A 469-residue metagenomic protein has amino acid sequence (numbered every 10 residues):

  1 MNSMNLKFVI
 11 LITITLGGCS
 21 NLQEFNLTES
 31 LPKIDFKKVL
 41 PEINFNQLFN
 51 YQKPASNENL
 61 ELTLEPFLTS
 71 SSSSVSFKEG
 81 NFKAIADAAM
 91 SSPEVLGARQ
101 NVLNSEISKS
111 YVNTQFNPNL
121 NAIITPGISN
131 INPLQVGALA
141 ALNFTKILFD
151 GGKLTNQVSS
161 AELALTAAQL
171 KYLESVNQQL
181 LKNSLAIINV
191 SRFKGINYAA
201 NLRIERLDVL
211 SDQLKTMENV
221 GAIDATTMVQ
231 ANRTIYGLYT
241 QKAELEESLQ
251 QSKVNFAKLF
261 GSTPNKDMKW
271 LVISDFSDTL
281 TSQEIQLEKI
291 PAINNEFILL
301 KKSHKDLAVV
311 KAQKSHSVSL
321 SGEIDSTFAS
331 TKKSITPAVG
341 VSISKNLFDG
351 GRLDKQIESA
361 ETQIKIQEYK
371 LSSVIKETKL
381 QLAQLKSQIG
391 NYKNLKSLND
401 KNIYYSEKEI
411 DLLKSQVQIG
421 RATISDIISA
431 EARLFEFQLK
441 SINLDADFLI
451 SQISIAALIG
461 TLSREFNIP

Functional and structural regions predicted by a protein language model:
M4-L11: Sec-dependent signal peptide recognition, specifically the positively charged N-region followed immediately by
T13-C19: Hydrophobic h-region of N-terminal signal peptides that target proteins for export in Gram-negative bacteria
C19-N117, A222-D224, A257-D306, L347 (+3 more regions): Bacterial Sec-pathway N-terminal export signals of envelope proteins
Y51, E58-L62, S330-K332, G350-E358 (+2 more regions): Extended hydrophobic-aromatic, low-complexity segments
S73-S74, S175-K289, L385-Q388, Y392 (+3 more regions): Periplasmic alpha-helical coiled-coil/stalk elements that build and connect Gram-negative outer-membrane
G97-V112, S175, Q179-L202, V209 (+6 more regions): Amphipathic alpha-helical coiled-coil segments
N119-V136, L148-E174, N294, K314-A338 (+2 more regions): Small/polar (Gly/Ser/Thr/Ala-rich) solvent-exposed segments that form structured loops/beta-strands/short helices used
L142-F144, V341: Membrane-embedded beta-strands of outer-membrane beta-barrel proteins, especially the hydrophobic/small aromatic
